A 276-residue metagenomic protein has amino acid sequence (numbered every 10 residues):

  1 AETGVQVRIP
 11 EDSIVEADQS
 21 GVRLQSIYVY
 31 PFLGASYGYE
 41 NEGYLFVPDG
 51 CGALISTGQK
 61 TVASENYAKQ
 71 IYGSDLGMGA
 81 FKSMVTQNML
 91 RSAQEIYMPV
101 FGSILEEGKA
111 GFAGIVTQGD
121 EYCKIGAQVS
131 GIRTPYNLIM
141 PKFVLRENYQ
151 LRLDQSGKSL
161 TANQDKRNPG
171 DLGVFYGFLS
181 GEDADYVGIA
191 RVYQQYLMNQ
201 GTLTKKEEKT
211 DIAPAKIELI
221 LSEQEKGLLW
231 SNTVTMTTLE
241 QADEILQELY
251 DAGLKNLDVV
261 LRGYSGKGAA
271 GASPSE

Functional and structural regions predicted by a protein language model:
A1-N232, D243-N256: Carbohydrate-recognition beta-sandwich/jelly-roll modules in extracellular/periplasmic carbohydrate-active proteins
Q224-L239, G271-E276: The substrate-binding groove and active-site-proximal loops of carbohydrate-active enzymes, especially glycoside
N256-E276: Aromatic- and carboxylate-enriched substrate-binding clefts and catalytic-loop regions of carbohydrate-active enzymes
